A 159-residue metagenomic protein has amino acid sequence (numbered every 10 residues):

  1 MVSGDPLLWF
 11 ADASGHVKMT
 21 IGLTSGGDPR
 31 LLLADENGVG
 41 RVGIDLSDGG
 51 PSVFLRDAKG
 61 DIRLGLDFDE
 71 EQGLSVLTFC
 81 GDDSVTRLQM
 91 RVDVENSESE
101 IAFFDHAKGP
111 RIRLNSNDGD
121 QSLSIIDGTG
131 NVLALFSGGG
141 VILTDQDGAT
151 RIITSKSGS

Functional and structural regions predicted by a protein language model:
M1-S159: Parallel beta-helix/beta-solenoid repeats that form elongated, surface-exposed shafts/blades used for receptor binding
